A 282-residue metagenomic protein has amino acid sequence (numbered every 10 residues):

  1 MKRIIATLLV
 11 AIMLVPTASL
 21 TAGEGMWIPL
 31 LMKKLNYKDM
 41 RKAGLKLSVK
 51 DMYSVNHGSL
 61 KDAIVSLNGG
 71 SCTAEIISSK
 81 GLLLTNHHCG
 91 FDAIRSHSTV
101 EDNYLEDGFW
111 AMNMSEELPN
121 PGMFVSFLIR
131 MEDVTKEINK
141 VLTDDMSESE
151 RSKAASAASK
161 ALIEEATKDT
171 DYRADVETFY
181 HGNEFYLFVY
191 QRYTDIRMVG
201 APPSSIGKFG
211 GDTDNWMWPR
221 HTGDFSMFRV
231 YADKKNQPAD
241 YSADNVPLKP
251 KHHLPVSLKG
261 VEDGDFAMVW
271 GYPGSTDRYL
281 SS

Functional and structural regions predicted by a protein language model:
I4-L8, I12-S282: Terminal presequence/propeptide segments associated with secretion/organelle targeting and zymogen/polyprotein
